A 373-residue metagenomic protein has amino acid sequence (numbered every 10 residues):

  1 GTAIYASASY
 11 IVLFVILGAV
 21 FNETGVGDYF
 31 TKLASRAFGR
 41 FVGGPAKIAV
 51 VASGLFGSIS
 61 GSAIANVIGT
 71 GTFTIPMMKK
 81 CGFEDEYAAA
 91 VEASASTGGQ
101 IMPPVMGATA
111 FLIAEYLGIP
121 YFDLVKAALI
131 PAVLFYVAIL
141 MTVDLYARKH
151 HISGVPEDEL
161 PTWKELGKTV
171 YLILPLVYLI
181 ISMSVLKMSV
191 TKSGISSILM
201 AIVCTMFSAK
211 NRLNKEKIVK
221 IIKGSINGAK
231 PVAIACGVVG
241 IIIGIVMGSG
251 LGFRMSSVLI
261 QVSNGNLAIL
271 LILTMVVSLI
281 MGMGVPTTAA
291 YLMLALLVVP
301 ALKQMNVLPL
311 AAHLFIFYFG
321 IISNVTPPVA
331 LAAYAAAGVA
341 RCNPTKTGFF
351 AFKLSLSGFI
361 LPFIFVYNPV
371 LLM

Functional and structural regions predicted by a protein language model:
G1-D28, T191, I195, K217-F253 (+3 more regions): Core transmembrane alpha-helical segments of multi-pass membrane transporters/permeases
T2-S9, R36-A49, C81-Y87, G167-I173 (+3 more regions): Membrane-interfacial loop-to-helix junctions in multi-pass transporters
I4-V15, F122-A138, M188-L199, A311-S323: Alpha-helical transmembrane segments
A6, Y10-F14, P45, S53 (+7 more regions): Hydrophobic alpha-helical transmembrane segments in multi-pass membrane proteins
L17-E23, A52-N66, A95-I101, F135-L140 (+4 more regions): Helix-loop-helix module between adjacent transmembrane segments
V26, F111-Y121, S184-M188, I245-R254 (+3 more regions): Transmembrane helix-loop junctions in multi-pass membrane proteins
L33-G99, V105-A110, G118, T287-F319 (+2 more regions): Hydrophobic transmembrane alpha-helices that form the pore/transport pathway of multi-pass ion and small-solute
K126-G228, L331-M373: Long, contiguous bundles of hydrophobic transmembrane helices that form the permeation core of multi-pass
